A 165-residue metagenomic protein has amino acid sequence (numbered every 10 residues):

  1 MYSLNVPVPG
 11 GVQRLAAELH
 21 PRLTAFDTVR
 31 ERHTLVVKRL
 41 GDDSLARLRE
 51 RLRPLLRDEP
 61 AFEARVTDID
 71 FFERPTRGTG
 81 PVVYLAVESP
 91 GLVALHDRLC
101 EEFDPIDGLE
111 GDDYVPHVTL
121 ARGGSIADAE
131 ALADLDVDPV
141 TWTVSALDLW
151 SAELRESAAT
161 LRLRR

Functional and structural regions predicted by a protein language model:
M1-E63, S89-T143, A159-R165: Basic, often amphipathic N-terminal segments
P60-A94: Helix-adjacent hinge/juxtasegments
D68-D70, R122, S151: A general secondary-structure junction signal
L95-H96, L147, A152: Interaction-mediating elements
L154-E156: C-terminal edge-of-domain segments
